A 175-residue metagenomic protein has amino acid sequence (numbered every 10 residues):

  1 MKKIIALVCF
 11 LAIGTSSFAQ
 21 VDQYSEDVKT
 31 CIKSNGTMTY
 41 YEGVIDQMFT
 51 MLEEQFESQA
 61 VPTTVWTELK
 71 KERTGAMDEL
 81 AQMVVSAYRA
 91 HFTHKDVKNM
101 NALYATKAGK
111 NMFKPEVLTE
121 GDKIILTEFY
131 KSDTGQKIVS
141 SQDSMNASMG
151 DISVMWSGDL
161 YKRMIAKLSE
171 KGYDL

Functional and structural regions predicted by a protein language model:
I4-A19: Sec-dependent N-terminal signal peptides
V21-M83: Early exported N-terminus immediately downstream of N-terminal targeting peptides
Y24-E26, C31, Y40, T93-H94 (+3 more regions): Contiguous, function-dense segments enriched for cysteine-driven chemistry and partner/ligand-binding capacity
E72-K114: Mid-length scaffold segments of soluble, non-membrane domains
M112-L175: A charged, solvent-exposed segment within the mature domains of Sec-exported extracytoplasmic proteins
